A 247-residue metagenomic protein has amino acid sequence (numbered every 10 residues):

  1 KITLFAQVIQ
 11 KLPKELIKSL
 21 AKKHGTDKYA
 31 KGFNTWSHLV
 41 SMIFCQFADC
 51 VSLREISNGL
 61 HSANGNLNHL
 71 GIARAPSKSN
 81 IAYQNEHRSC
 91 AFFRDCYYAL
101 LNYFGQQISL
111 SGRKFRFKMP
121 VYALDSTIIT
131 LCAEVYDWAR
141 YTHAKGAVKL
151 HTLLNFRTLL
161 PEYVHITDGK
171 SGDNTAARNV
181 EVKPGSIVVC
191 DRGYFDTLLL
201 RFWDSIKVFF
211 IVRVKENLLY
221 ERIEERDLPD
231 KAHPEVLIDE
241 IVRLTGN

Functional and structural regions predicted by a protein language model:
K1-D49, L53, N68, I72 (+1 more regions): Dynamic "connector" segments at or just before major functional cores
K1-H24, G112-K114, I223, D227-N247: A short, flexible helix-boundary coil/loop motif
S41, I56, A75-I81, Y122-I128 (+5 more regions): Short, conserved catalytic/metal-binding motifs centered on acidic residues
S52-S62: Polyanion/phosphate-binding surface patch
A73-W138: Active-site- or DNA-interface-adjacent structural scaffold in DNA-acting proteins
Y98, G105-Q106, G112-K114, E134-G146 (+3 more regions): His/Asp/Glu-rich metal-coordinating catalytic cores of metallo-dependent phosphodiesterases/hydrolases acting on
A147-H151: Short glycine-rich loop/turn motifs
P161-N247: An internal, acidic/charged active-site-proximal segment that coordinates divalent cations and/or engages
